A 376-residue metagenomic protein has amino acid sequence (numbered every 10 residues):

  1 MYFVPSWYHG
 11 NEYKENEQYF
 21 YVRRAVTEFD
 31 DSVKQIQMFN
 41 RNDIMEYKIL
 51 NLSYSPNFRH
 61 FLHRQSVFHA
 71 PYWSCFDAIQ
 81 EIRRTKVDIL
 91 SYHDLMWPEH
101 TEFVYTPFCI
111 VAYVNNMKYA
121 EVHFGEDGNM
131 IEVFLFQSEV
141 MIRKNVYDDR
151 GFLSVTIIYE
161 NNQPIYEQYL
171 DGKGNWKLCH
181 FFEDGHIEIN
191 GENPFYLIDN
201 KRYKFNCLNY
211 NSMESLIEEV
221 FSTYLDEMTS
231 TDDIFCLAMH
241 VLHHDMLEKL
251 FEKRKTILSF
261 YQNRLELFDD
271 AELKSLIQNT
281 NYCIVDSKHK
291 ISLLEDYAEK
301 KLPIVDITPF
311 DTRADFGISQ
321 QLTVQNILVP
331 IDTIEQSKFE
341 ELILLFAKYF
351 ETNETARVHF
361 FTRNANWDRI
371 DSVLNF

Functional and structural regions predicted by a protein language model:
M1-M96: N-terminal subdomain of nucleotide-sugar transferases
Y92-M213: Repetitive, compositionally biased segments used for assembly/scaffolding
L208-L242: Short N-terminal targeting/anchoring amphipathic segment
F221-T229, F260-Y282: Membrane-proximal helix-turn-helix segments that form the acceptor-binding/catalytic region of lipid-linked
F235-V241, L247-L265: Active-site proximal beta-strand in glycosyltransferases
Q262-R264, H289-K290, P303-G317: Short beta-strand->alpha-helix junction loop in the catalytic core of nucleotide-activated group-transfer enzymes
E272, L276-L302: A short, active-site helix/loop in glycosyltransferases that binds the activated sugar's phosphate group
I284, K288, T312-S372: Conserved catalytic-core segment of nucleotide-activated headgroup transferases in glycan assembly
